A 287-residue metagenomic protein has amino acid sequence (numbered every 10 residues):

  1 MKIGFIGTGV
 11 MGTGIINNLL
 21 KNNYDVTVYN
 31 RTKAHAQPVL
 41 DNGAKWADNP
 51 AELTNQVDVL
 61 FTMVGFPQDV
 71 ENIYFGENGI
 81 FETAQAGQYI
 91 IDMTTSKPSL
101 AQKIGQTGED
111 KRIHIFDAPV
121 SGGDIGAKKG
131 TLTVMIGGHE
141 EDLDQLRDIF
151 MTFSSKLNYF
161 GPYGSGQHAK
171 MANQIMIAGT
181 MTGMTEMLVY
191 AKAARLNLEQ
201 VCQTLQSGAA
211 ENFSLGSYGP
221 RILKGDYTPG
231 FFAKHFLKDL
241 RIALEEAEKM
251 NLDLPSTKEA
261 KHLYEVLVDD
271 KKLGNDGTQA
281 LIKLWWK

Functional and structural regions predicted by a protein language model:
M1-T62, Q88, M93-T94, D124: NAD(P)+-binding Rossmann beta1-loop-alpha1 motif at the extreme N-terminus of oxidoreductases
I15-I16, I104, Y190: Hydrophobic residues within alpha-helices that form the first helical element adjacent to the glycine-rich loop
V26, W46, I115-F116, L157 (+2 more regions): Hydrophobic beta-strand scaffold residues
P50-N55, V59, P67-L132: Rossmann-like NAD(P)(H) cofactor-binding subdomain of soluble oxidoreductases
T62, G130-G137, P162-A194, L205-S217 (+1 more regions): Active-site-proximal catalytic alpha-helix in oxidoreductases
S96-Q174: Rossmann-fold dinucleotide-binding core
E211-D276, W285-K287: Interdomain hinge/lid region at the active-site interface of Rossmann-like NAD(P)-dependent oxidoreductases
